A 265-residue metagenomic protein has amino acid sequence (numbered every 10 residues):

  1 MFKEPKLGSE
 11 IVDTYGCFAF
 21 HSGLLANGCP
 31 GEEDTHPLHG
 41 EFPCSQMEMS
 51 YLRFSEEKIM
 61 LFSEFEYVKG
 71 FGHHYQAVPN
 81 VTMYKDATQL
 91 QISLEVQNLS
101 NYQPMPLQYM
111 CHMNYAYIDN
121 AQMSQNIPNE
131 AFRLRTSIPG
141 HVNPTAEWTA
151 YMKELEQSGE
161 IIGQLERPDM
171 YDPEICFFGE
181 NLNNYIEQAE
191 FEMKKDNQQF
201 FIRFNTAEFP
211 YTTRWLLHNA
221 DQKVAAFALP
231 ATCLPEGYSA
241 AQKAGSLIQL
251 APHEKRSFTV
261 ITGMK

Functional and structural regions predicted by a protein language model:
M1-K85, Q89-Q91, M113-K265: Surface-exposed acidic/polar loop and edge beta-strand patches at domain peripheries
L90-N98: Short, well-ordered beta-strand segments enriched in hydrophobic/aromatic residues
Q97-Y102, K265: Short solvent-exposed strand-capping/beta-turn motif centered on an Asx-Ser/Thr pair
Y102-M110: Short, hydrophobic/aromatic beta-strand segments
